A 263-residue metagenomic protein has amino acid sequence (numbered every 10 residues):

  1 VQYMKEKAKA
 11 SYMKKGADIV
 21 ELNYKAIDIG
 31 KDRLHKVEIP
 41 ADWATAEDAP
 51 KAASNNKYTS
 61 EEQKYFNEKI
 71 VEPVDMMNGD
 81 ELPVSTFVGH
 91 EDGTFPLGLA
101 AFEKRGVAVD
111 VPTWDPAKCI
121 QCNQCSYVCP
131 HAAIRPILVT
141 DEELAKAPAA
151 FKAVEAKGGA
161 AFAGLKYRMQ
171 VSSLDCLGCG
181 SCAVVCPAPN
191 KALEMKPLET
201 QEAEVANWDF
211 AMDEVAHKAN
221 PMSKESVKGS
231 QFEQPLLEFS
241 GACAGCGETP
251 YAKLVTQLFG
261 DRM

Functional and structural regions predicted by a protein language model:
M4-D175, A183-D261: Ferredoxin-type iron-sulfur electron-transfer modules and their immediate structural context
